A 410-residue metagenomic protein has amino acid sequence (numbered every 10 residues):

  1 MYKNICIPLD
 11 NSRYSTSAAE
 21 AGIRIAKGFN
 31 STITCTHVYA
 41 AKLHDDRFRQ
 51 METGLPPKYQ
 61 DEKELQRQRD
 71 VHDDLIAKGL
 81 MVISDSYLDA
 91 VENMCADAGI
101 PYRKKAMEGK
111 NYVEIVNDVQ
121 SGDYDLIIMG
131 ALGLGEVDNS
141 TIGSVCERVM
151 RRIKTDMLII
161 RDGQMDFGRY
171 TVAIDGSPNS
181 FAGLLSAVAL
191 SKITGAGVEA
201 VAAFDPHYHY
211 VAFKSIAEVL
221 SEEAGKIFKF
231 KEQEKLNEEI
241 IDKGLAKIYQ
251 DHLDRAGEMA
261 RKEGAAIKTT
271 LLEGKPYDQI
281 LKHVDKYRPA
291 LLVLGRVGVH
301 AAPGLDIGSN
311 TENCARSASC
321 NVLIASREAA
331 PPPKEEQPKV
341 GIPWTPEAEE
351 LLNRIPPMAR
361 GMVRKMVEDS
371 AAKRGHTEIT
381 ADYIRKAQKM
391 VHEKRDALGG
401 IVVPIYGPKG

Functional and structural regions predicted by a protein language model:
M1-D70, A96-I100, R169-K235, K268: Small/aliphatic-rich secondary-structure junction motif
N11, G109-N111, N117, G130-R148 (+3 more regions): Glycine-rich, Arg-bearing micro-motifs that act as flexible, cationic patches
Y14, A40-D46, Q50-E52, E62-I127 (+1 more regions): Structural beta-alpha unit
D118-S121, N139, K268-D278, K282-Y287 (+2 more regions): Internal alpha/beta domain cores that form substrate/cofactor-binding pockets in large enzymes and binding proteins
D125-L126, I142-G163, C314-P332: Short, structured interface segments
Q337-I355: Long, charged low-complexity interaction segments
M358-K365, E378-T380: The conserved phosphate-sensing helix
S370-V391, G400-V402: Conserved C-terminal helix/linker of AAA+ ATPases
